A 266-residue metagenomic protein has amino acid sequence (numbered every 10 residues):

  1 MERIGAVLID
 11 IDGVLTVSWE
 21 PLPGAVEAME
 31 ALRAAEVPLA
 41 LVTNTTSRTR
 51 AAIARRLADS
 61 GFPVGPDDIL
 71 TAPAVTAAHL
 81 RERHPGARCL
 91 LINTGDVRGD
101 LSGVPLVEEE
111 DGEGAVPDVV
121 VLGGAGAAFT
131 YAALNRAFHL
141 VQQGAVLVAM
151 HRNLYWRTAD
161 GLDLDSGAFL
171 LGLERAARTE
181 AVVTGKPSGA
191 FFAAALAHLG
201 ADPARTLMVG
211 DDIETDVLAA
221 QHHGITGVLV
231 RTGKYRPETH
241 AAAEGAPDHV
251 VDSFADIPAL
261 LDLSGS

Functional and structural regions predicted by a protein language model:
M1-I11, T16-V37, T46-L70, A74-S266: Asp-based, Mg2+/Mn2+-dependent phosphohydrolase catalytic module
A40: Conserved glycine-rich Rossmann-like NAD(P)H-binding loop of the short-chain dehydrogenase/reductase
